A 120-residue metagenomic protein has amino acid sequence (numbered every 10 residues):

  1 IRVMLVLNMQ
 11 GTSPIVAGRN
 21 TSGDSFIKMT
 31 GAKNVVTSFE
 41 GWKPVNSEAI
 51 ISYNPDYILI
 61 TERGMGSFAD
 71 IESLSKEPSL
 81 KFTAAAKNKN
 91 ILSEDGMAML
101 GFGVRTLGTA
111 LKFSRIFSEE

Functional and structural regions predicted by a protein language model:
I1-T30: Basic- and aromatic-lined ligand-binding clefts that recognize polyanionic substrates
I1-V6, Y57, I116-E120: Bacterial Sec-exported substrate-binding components of ABC uptake systems
R19-F26, A32, N46, D70 (+1 more regions): Stable alpha-helical elements in mature extracytoplasmic
K28, I51-Y53, T83-K87: Extracellular/periplasmic catalytic domains that process cell-envelope and extracellular macromolecules
M29-F39: A local structural motif
E40-S47: Short helix-initiation/N-cap motifs at beta->coil->alpha
S47-R63: Proline-aspartate-enriched helix->loop->beta-strand connector
I60-E120: Structured C-terminal subdomain patch of bacterial secreted/periplasmic proteins
